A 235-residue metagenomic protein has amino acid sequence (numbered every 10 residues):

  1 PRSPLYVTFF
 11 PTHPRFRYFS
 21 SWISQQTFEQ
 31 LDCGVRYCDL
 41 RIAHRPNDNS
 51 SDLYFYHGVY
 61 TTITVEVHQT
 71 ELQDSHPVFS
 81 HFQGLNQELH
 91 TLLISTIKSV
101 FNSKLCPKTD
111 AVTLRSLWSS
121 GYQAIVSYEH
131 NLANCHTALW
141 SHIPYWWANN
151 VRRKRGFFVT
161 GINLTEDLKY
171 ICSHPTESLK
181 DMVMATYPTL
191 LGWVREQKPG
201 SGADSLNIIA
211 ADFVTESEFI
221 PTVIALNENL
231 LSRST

Functional and structural regions predicted by a protein language model:
P1-C33, Y37, P46-L72, Y128 (+2 more regions): Long, acidic (Asp/Glu-rich), low-complexity accessory segments flanking structured domains
G34, I42-A111: Metal-dependent phosphodiesterase/phospholipase catalytic core, i.e., the His/Asp/Glu-rich active-site region
G34-R36, D74-H76, G121-Q123, K154-R155 (+1 more regions): Loop/turn elements at helix/coil->beta-strand transitions in domains of secreted/extracellular proteins
H90, I94-E166: Active-site-adjacent pocket scaffolds in enzyme catalytic domains
